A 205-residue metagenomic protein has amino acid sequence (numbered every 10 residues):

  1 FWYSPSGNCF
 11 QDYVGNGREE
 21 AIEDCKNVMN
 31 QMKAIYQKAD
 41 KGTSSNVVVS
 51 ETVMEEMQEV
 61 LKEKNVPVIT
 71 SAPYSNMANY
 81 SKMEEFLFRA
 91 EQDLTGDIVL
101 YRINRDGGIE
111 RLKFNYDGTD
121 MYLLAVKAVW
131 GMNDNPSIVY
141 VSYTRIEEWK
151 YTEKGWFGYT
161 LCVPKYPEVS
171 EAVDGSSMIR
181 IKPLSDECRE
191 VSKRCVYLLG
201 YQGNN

Functional and structural regions predicted by a protein language model:
F1-N27, Q31-K38, G108-N204: Polybasic, proline/glycine-rich intrinsically disordered low-complexity segments
W2-R111, N205: N-terminal export/targeting and maturation segments
